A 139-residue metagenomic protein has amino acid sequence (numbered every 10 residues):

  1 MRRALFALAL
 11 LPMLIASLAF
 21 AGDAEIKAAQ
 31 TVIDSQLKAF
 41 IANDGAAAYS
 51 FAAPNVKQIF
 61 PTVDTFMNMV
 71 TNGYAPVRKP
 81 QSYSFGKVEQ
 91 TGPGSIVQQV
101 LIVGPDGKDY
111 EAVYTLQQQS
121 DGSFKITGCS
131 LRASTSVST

Functional and structural regions predicted by a protein language model:
M1-R2: N-terminal secretory signal peptides that target proteins for export/translocation
A7-S17: Bacterial N-terminal signal peptides
A16-A24: Bacterial Sec-dependent signal peptides at the C-terminal "C-region" and cleavage site
D23-T31, S35, G45-G94: Short solvent-exposed beta->alpha transition segments
K87-T139: Exposed beta-sheet edge and beta->alpha loop/turn motif
